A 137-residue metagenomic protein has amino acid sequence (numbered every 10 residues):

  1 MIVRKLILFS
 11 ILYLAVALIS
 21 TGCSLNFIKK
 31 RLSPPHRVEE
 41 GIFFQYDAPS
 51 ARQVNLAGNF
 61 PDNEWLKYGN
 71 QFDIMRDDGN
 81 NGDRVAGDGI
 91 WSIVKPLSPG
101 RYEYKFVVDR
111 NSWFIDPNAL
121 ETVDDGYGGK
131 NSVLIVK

Functional and structural regions predicted by a protein language model:
I2-I11: Bacterial N-terminal signal peptides that target proteins for export
S10-S20: Bacterial N-terminal signal peptides
N26-E40: N-terminal edge beta-strand
V38-F44, R52: Structural beta-strand segments of beta-rich domains
P49-P99, D109-V136: Aromatic-rich carbohydrate-binding modules that target alpha-glucans
